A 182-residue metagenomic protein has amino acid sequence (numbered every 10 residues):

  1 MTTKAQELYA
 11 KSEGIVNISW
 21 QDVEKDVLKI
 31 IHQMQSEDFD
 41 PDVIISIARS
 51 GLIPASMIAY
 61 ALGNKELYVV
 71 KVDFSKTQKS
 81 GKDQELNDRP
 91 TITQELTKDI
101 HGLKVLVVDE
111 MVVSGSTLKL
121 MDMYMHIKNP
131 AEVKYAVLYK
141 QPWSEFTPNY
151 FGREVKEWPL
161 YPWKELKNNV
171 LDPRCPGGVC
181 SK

Functional and structural regions predicted by a protein language model:
M1-K182: PRPP-associated nucleotide enzymes
